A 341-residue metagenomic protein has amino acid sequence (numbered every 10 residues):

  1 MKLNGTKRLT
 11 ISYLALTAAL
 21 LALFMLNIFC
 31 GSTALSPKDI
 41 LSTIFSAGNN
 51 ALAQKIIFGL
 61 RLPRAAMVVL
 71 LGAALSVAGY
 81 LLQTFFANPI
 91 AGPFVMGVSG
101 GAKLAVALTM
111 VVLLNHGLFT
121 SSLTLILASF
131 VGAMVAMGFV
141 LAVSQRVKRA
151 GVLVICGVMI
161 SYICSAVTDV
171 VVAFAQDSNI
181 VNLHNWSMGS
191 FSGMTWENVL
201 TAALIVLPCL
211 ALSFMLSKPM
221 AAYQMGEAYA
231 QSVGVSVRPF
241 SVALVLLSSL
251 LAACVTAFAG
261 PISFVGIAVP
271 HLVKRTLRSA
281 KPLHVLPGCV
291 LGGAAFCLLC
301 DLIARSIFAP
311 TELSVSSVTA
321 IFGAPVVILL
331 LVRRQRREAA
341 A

Functional and structural regions predicted by a protein language model:
M1-A341: Alpha-helical transmembrane segments in inner-membrane proteins
